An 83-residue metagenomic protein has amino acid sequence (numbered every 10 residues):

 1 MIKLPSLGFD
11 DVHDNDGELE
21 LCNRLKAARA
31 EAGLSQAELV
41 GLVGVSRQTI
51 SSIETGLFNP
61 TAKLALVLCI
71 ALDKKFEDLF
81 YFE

Functional and structural regions predicted by a protein language model:
M1-E20, E31: N-terminal flexible/basic segments that precede or flank functional cores
N23-L42, V67: Short basic helix-loop element that most often maps to the first helix and adjoining turn of HTH DNA-binding modules
L25, L39-V40, I50-I53, L79: Conserved hydrophobic/aromatic packing and binding residues within compact polymer-binding modules
A27, E31, N59, A71-K74: Conserved amphipathic alpha-helical interaction elements at protein-protein interfaces in regulatory, energy-coupling
G33, E38, E54-L57, E83: Conserved functional loop/turn residues at catalytic and ligand-binding sites
G44-F58: Recognition helix of helix-turn-helix/homeodomain-like DNA-binding domains that insert into the DNA major groove
K63-D78: DNA major-groove recognition helix of helix-turn-helix/homeodomain DNA-binding modules
